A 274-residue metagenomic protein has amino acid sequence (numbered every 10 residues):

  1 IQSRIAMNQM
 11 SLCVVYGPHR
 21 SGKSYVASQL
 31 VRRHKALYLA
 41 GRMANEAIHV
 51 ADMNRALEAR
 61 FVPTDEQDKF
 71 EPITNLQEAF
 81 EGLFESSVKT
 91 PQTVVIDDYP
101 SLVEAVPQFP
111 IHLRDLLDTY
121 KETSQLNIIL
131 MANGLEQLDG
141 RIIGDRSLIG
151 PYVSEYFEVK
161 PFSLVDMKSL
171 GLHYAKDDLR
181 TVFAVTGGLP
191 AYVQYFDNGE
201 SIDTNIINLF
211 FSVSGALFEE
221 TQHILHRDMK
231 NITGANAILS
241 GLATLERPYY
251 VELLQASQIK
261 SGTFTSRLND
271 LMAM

Functional and structural regions predicted by a protein language model:
C13-R20, S101-R146: Sensor-1/coupling segment of RecA-like P-loop NTPase cores
K23: Conserved lysine of the Walker
V26, L30: Hydrophobic positions on the alpha1 helix immediately C-terminal to the Walker A/P-loop
R33-L39, M43, A47-Q67: Conserved NTP-binding/hydrolysis module of P-loop NTPases
L83-L113: Conserved P-loop NTPase "ATPase switch" module shared by AAA+ and STAND
S154-L179: Conserved small helical "lid"/interfacial subdomain of P-loop NTPases
L172-I224: Amphipathic alpha-helical "lid/sensor" segments that cap RecA-like P-loop NTPase cores
Q258-A273: Short amphipathic alpha-helical interaction segments
